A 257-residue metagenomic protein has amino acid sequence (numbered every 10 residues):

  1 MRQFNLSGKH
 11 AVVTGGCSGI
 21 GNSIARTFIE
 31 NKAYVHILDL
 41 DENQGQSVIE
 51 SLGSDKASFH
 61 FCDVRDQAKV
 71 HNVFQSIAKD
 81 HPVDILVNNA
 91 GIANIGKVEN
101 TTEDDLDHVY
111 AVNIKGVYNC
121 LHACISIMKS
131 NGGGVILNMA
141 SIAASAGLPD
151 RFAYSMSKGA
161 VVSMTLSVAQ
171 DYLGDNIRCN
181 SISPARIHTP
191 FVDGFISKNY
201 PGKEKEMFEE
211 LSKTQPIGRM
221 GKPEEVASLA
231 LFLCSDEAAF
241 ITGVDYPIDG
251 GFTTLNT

Functional and structural regions predicted by a protein language model:
R2, A146, L231, T242-T257: Short C-terminal tail/terminal secondary-structure segment of NAD(P)H-dependent dehydrogenase/reductase domains
H10, C17-S18: Conserved glycine-rich cofactor-binding loop
K97-V98, T102-Y110, L211: Substrate-binding pocket helix/loop in short-chain dehydrogenase/reductase
T101, G147-S155, S167, F195: Active-site loop-to-helix junction immediately N-terminal to the catalytic Tyr of the SDR YXXXK motif in Rossmann-fold
L121, S157, T165: Active-site helix of classical SDR
S126, Q170-G174, A239: Alpha-helical segment proximal to the catalytic Tyr-Lys
S141: Residue(s) in the substrate-gating loop at a strand-loop-helix junction that position the organic substrate next
